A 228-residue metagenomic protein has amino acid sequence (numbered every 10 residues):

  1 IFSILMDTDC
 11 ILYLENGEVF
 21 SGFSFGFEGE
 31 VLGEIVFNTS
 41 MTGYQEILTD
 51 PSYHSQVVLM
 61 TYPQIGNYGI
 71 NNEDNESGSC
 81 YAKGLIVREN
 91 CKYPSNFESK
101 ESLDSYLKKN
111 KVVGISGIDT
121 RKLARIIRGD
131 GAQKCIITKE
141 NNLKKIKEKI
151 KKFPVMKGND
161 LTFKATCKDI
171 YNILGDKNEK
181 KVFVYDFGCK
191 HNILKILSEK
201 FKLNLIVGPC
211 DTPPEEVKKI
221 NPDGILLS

Functional and structural regions predicted by a protein language model:
L5-K200, L205-I220: RNA-binding accessory domains that recognize and position tRNA/RNA substrates
L226-S228: Short glycine/threonine-rich loop/turn motifs
